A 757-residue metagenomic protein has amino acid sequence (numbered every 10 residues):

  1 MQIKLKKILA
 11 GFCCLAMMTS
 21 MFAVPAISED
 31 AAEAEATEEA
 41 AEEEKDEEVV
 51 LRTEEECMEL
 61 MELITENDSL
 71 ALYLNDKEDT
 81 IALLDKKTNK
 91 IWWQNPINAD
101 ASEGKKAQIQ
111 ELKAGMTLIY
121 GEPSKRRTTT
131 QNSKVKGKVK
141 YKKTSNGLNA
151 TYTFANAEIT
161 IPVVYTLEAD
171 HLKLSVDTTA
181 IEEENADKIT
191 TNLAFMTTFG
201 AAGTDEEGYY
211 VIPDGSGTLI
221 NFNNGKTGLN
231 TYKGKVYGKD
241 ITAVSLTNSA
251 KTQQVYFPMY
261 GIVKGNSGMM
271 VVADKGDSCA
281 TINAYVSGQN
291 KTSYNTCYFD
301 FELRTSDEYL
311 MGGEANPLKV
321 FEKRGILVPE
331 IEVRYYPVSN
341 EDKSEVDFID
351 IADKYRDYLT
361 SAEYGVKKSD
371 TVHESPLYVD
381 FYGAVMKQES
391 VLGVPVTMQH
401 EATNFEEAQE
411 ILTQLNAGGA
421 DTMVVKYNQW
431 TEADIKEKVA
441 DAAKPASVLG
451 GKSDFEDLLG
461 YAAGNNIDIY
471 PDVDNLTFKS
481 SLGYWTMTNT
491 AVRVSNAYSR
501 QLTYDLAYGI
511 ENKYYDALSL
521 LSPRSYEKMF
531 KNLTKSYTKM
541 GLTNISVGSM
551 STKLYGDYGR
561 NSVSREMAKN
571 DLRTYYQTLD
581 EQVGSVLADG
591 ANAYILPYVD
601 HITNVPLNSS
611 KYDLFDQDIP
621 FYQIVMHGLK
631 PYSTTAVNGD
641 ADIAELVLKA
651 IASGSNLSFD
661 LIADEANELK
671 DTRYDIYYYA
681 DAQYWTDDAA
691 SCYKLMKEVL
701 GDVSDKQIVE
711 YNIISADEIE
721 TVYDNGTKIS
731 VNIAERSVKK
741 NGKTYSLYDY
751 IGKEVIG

Functional and structural regions predicted by a protein language model:
M1-K4: N-terminal secretory signal peptides that target proteins for export/translocation
K6-M21: Sec-dependent N-terminal signal peptides
T19-T37: Sec-dependent signal peptide cleavage junction
A32, A36, A40-K368, D642 (+3 more regions): N-terminal accessory beta-strand-rich subdomains and adjacent acidic, glycine-rich linkers that precede catalytic cores
L72-K86, I262-T296, F301, N475-F478 (+2 more regions): Active-site-proximal substrate-binding groove within the catalytic cores of carbohydrate-active enzymes
G200-T204, G418-A420, G464-I467, R573-V586 (+1 more regions): Structural alpha-beta junctions
F348-A362, N404-E407, I411-Q414, L520-I545: An active-site-proximal structural segment forming one wall of the substrate-binding cleft that immediately precedes
V372-K528, G556: Aromatic-lined carbohydrate-binding/catalytic grooves of carbohydrate-active enzymes
